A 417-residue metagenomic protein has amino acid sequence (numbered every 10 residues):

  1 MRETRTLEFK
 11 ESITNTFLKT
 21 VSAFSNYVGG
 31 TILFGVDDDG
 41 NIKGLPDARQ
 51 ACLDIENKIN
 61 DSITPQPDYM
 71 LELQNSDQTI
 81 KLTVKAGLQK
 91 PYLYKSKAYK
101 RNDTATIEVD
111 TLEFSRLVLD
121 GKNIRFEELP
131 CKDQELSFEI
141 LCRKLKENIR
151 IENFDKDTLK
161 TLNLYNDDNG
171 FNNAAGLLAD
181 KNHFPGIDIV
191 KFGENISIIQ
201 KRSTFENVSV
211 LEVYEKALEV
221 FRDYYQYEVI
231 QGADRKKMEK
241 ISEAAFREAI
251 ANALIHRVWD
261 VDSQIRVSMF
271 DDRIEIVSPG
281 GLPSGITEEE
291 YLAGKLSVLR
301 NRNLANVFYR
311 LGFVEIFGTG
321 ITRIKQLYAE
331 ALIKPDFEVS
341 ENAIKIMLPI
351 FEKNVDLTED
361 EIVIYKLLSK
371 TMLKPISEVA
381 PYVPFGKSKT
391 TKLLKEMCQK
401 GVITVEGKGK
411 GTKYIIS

Functional and structural regions predicted by a protein language model:
M1-I32, V36-T83, L88-K90, K95-A98: Polybasic/polar functional segments that serve as interface/processing modules
Q66-D133, D260-Q264, E315-G318, E330-V339 (+1 more regions): Intrinsically disordered, low-complexity regulatory tails
D103-S263, M269-G285, E289-V298, G320 (+1 more regions): Active-site helix-to-loop segments that bind/position phosphate- or nucleotide-bearing substrates and donors across
E288-L332: ATP phosphate-binding glycine-rich loop and adjacent ATP-lid/helix-beta elements within ATP-binding kinase/ATPase
F351, L357-D360, V405-S417: Short, cationic-aromatic polyanion-contact patches
D356-F385: Short amphipathic alpha-helical interface segments
P384-E396: Short amphipathic alpha-helical interaction segments
K395-Q399, G407-K408: Residue-level detection of the helix-turn-helix DNA-binding "recognition helix"
